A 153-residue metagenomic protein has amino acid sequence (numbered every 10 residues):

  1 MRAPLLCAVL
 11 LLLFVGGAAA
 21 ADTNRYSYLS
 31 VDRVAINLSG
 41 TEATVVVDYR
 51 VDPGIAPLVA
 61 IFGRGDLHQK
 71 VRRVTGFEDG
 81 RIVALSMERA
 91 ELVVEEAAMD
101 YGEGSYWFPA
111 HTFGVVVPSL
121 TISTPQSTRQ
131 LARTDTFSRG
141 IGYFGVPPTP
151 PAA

Functional and structural regions predicted by a protein language model:
M1-D22, V47: Secretory targeting signatures
A18-A153: Lumenal/extracellular ectodomains and adaptor appendage modules of the eukaryotic vesicle/secretory system
